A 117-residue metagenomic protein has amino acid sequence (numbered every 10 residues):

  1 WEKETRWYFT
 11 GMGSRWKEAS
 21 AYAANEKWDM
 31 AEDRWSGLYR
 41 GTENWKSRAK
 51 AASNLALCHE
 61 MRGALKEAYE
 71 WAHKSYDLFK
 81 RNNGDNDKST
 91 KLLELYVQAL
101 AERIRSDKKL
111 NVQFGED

Functional and structural regions predicted by a protein language model:
W1-E67, H73-D117: C-terminal/domain-edge helix-coil "capping" segments
